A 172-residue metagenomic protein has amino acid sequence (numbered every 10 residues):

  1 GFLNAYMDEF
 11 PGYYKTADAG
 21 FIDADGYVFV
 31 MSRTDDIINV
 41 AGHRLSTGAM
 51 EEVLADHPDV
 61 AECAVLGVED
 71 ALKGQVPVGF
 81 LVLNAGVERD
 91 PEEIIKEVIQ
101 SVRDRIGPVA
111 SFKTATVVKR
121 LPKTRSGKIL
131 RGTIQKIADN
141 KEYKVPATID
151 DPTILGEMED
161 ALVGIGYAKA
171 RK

Functional and structural regions predicted by a protein language model:
M7-E9: Short hydrophobic "helix-edge" motifs at membrane interfaces and signal-peptide entry regions
G12-A110, R120, G127-I129, T133-K141 (+2 more regions): AMP-binding/adenylate-forming catalytic core of the ANL superfamily
A115-V118: General small-molecule cofactor/ligand-binding pocket signal
L155-K172: Cysteine/selenocysteine-centered motifs that mediate thiol-based redox chemistry or coordinate metal-sulfur cofactors
